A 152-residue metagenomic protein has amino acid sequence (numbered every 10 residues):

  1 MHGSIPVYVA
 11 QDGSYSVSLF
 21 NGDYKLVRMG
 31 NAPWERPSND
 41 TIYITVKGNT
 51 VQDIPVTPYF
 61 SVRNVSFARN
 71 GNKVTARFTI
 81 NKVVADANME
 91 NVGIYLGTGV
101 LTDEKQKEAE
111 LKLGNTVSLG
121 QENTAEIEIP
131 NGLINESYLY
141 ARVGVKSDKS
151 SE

Functional and structural regions predicted by a protein language model:
H2-D12: Short, acidic Ser/Thr/Gly-rich low-complexity loop/linker segments typical of extracellular and cell-surface proteins
G13-P37: A short, solvent-exposed beta-strand micro-motif common in secreted/extracellular proteins
G13-V17, D40, T50-Q52, Q121-I129: Short strand-edge motifs at loop-to-beta-strand transitions and within beta-strands of extracellular beta-rich domains
L19-Y24, K73, M89, E122 (+1 more regions): Extracellular Ig-like/FN3 beta-sandwich strand-entry sites
N31-T57: Structured interaction patches on ligand/partner-binding surfaces of diverse proteins
T75-V83: Short edge beta-strand/loop segments characteristic of extracellular beta-sandwich folds
V83-E108, S137-Y138: Solvent-exposed loop/turn segments flanking beta-strands in beta-repeat/beta-sandwich domains
I129-E152: Beta-strand-rich modules
